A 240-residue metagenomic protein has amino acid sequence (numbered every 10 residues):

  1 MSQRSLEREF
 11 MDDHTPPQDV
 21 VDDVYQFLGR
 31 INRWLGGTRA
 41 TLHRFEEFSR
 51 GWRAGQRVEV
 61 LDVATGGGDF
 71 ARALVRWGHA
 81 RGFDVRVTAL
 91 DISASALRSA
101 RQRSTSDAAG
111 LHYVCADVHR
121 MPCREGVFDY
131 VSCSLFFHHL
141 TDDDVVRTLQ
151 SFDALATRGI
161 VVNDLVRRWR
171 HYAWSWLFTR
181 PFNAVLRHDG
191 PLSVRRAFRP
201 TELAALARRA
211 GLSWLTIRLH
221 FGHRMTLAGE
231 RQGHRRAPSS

Functional and structural regions predicted by a protein language model:
M1-H14: N-terminal auxiliary segments of SAM/dcSAM-dependent transferases
H14, Q18-R44, F48-S49: Class I SAM-dependent methyltransferase Rossmann-like catalytic core, especially the SAM/SAH-binding loop
E59-L61, G67-R120: Class I SAM-dependent methyltransferase SAM/SAH-binding core
S132: A conserved beta-strand element that flanks and buttresses the S-adenosyl-L-methionine
L140-S151: A short, conserved alpha-helix within the catalytic core of class I
A156-L165: Conserved beta-strand signature within the Rossmann-like core of class I S-adenosyl-L-methionine
L165-A210, T216-R218: C-terminal alpha-helical "lid/dimerization" subdomain adjacent to the S-adenosyl-L-methionine
T216-S240: Core SAM-dependent methyltransferase catalytic element
